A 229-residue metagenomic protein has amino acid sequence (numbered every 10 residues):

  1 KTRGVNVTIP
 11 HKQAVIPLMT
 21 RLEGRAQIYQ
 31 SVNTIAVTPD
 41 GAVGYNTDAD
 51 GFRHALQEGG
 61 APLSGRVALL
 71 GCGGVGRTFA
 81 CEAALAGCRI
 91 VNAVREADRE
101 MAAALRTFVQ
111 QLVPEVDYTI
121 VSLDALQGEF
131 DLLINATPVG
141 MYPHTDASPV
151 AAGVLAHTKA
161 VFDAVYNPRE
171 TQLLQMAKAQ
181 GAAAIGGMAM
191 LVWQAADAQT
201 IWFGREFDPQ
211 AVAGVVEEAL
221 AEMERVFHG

Functional and structural regions predicted by a protein language model:
K1-G60, E170: Phosphate/diphosphate ligand-binding glycine-rich loop within oxidoreductases
A14, A97-A104, P168-Q172: Short, charged/polar "capping" segments at the starts of alpha-helices and the immediately preceding loops
G44-A49, L56, G60, G65-A84: Glycine-rich adenosine-cofactor-binding loop
L85-I90, Q180-A183: Conserved S-adenosyl-L-methionine
C88-L112: NAD(P)-binding Rossmann-fold cofactor-contacting core
L112-I185: Rossmann-like adenosine-cofactor binding region
A160, A164-G229: Adenosine-phosphate binding glycine-rich loop
